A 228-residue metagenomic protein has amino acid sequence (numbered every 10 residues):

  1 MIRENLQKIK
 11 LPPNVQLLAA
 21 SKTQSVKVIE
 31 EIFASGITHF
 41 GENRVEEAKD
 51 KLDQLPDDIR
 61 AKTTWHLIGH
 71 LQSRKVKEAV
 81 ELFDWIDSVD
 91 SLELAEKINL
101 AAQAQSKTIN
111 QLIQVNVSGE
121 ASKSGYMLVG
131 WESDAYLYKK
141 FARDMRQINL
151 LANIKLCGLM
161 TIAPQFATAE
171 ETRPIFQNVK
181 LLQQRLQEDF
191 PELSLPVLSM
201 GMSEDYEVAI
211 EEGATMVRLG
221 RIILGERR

Functional and structural regions predicted by a protein language model:
M1-L181, R185, D189-E204, I210-E212 (+1 more regions): Conserved alpha/beta-domain cores
